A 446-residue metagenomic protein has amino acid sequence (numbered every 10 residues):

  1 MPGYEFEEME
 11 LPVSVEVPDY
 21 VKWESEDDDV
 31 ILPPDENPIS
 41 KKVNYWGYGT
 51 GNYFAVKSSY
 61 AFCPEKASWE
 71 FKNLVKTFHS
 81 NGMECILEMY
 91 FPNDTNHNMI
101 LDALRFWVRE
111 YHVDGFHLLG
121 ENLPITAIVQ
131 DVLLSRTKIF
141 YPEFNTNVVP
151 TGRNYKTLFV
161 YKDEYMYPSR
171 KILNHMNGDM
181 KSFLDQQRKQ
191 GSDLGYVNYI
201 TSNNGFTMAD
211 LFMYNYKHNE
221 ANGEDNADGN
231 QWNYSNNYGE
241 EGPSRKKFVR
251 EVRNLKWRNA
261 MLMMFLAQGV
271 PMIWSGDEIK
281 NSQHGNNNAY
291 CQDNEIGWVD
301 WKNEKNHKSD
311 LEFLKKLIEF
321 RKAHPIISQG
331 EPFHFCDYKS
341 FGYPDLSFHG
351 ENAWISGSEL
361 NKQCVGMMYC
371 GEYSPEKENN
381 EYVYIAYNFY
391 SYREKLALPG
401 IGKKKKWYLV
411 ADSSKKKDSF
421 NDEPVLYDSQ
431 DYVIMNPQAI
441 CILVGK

Functional and structural regions predicted by a protein language model:
M1-P2, R250-N254, R258, M263-I273 (+1 more regions): Carbohydrate-interacting/catalytic domains
M1-S14, E110: Catalytic domains of carbohydrate-active enzymes, especially glycoside hydrolases
M9-L11, Y53, E88: Conserved hydrophobic/aromatic pocket- or pore-lining residues that grip, position, or stack substrates in active sites
P12-V21, M89-D94, L119-I125, P142-N147 (+2 more regions): Short, solvent-exposed turn/loop segments enriched in Gly/Ser/Thr/Pro and often Arg
D19-S25, D29-L32, E36, T151 (+2 more regions): Short, solvent-exposed loop/turn and secondary-structure capping segments
V21-S80, F91-E110, H218-G242, D293-W298: Aromatic- and acidic-residue-enriched carbohydrate-binding clefts of CAZyme catalytic domains
E70, T77-V149: Active-site neighborhood of glycoside hydrolase catalytic domains
I125, V129-K280, N288-Q292, P325-P332 (+5 more regions): Conserved alpha/beta catalytic core and glycan-binding cleft of carbohydrate-active enzymes
